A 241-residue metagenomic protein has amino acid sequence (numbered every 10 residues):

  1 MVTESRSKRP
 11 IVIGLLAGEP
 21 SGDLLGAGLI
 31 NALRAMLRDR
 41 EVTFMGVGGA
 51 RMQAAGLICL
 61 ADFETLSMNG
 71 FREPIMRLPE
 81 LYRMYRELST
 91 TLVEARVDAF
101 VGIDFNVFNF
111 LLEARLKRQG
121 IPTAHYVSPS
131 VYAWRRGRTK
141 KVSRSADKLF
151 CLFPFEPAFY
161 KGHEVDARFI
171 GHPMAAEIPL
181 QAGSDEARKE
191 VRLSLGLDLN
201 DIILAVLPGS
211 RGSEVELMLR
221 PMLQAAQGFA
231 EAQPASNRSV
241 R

Functional and structural regions predicted by a protein language model:
V2-R6: A short, basic/flexible loop-to-alpha-helix module at the beginning of a structural domain
K8-P10, N200-D201: Phosphate-coordination loops involved in phosphoryl transfer and adenosine-cofactor binding
I11-L195, L207-V215, G228, S236: Active-site and donor-binding regions of nucleotide-sugar-utilizing enzymes
L204: Long, contiguous binding/interaction regions
R220-L223: Short acidic-capped amphipathic helix/loop micro-motif used as an active-site/signal-coupling element
R238-R241: Glycosyltransferase donor-sugar binding loop
